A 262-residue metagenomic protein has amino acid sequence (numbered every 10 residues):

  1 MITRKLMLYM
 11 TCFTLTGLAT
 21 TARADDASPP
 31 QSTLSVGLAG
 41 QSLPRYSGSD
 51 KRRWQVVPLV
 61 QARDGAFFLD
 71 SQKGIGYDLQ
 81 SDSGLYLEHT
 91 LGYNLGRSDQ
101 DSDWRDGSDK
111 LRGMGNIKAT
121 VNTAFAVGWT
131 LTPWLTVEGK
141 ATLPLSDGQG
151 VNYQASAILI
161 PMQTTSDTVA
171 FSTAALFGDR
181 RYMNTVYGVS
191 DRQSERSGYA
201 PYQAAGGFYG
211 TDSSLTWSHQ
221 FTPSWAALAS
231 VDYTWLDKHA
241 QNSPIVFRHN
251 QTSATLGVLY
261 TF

Functional and structural regions predicted by a protein language model:
M1-T33, S49: Cleavable N-terminal export/targeting peptides
D25-Y77, Y86: Short glycine/proline- and aromatic-enriched beta-strand/turn motifs that initiate or cap beta-hairpins
S28-L34, W54-V56, G65-F67, S83-L87 (+7 more regions): Outer-envelope beta-barrel architecture signal
L38-S42, P58-D64, K73-L79, F125-W129 (+6 more regions): Residues on the lipid-exposed face of transmembrane beta-strands in outer-membrane beta-barrel proteins
L43-R45, N94-S98, P144-S146, L176-Y182 (+4 more regions): Structural signature of outer-membrane beta-barrel domains
S71-A170, R180-G206, H239-A240, V246-R248: Outer-membrane pore/translocation modules
F171, S218-F262: Predominantly the C-terminal beta-signal and adjacent terminal strand-loop region of outer-membrane beta-barrel
D191-K238: Glycine/small-residue-rich hydrophobic helix-like segments
